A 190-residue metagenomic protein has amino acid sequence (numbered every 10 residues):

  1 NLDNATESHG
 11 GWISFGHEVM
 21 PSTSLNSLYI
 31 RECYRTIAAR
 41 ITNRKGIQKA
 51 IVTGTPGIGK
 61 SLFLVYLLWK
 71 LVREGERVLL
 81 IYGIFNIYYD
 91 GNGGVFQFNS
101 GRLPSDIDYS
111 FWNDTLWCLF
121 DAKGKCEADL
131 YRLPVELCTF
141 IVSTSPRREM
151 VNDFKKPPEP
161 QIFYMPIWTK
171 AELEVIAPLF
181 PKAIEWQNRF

Functional and structural regions predicted by a protein language model:
N1-I47, L133-I141, K155, I162: A short, basic N-terminal segment
G46-F63: Walker A/P-loop nucleotide-binding motif
I47, G59, N113-T115, V135 (+1 more regions): Eukaryote-biased feature marking scaffold/signaling PDZ-domain proteins and nuclear chromatin regulators
T53, I81-V135, T139, P146: Conserved P-loop NTPase "ATPase switch" module shared by AAA+ and STAND
P56, V65-W69, R73, I141-S145 (+2 more regions): Protease-labile, long low-complexity intrinsically disordered regions enriched in Pro/Ser/Thr
S61-I84: P-loop NTPase Walker A phosphate-binding motif
F63, L67, E127-P134, D153: A short acidic, amphipathic alpha-helical/loop segment
R147-R189: Conserved small helical "lid"/interfacial subdomain of P-loop NTPases
